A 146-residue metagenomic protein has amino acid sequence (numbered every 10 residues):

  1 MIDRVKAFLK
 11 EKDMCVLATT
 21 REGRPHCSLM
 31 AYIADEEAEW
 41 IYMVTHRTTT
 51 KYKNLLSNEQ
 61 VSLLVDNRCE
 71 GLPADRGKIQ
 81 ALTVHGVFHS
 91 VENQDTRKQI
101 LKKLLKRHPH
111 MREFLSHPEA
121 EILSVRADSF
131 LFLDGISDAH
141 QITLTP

Functional and structural regions predicted by a protein language model:
M1-C15: Extreme N-terminal tail/first-helix region
R4, L17-R21, G71-L72, P109-H117: Short helix-to-loop capping/linker segments positioned immediately adjacent to catalytic or ligand/cofactor-binding
E11-K12, S57-N58, R107, H117: Structured helix-beta-strand junction loops
K12-R47, L55, S62-V65, A74-R76: Short beta-strand segments
A38-W40, Q60, V87, S129: Structural motif
T45-T49, L64-E70, L101-M111: Short acidic (Asp/Glu) patches
Y52-N58, I142-T145: A short, polar/proline- and glycine-enriched secondary-structure boundary/capping micro-motif
R76-P146: Charged, gly/pro-rich active-site loop segments
